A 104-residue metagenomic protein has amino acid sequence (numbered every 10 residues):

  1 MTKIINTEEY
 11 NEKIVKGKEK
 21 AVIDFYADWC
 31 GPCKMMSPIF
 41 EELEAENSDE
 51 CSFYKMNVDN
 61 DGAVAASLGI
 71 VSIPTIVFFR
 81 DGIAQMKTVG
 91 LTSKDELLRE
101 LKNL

Functional and structural regions predicted by a protein language model:
K3-K20: A short beta-strand-turn-helix
I4, S37-E44, S48-G62: Thiol-based oxidoreductase modules, predominantly thioredoxin-like and allied folds used for disulfide exchange
V22-I23, F53, I76: Hydrophobic beta-strand anchors of alpha/beta hydrolase catalytic cores
F25-I39: Conserved redox-active cysteine motifs that mediate thiol-disulfide chemistry, especially di-cysteine Cys-X(1-2)-Cys
C51-Y54, A66-G69, T92-D95: Charged, surface-exposed interaction regions in soluble eukaryotic proteins
G62, L68-V77: Structural micro-motif
R80-L104: Non-catalytic, surface beta->alpha helical segment in thiol-disulfide oxidoreductase systems
